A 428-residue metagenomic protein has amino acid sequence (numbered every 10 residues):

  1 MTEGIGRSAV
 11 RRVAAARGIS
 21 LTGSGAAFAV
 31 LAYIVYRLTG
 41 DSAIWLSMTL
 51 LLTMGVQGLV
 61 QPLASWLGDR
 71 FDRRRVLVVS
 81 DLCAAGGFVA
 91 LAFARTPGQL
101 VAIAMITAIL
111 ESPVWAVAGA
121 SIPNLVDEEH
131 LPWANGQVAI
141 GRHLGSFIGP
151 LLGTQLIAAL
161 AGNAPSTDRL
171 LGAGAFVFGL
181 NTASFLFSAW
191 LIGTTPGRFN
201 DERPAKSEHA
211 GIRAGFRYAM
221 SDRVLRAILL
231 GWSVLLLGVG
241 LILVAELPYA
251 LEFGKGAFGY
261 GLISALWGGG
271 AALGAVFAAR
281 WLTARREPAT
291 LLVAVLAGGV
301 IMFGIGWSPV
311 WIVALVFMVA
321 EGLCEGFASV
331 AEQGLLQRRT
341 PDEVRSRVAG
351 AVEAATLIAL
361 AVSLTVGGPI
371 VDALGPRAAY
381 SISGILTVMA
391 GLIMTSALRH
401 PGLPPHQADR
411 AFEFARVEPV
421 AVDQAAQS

Functional and structural regions predicted by a protein language model:
M1-R11, G197-L230, F412-Q424: Juxtamembrane intracellular "pre-TM" segments in multi-pass secondary transporters
G6-A14, A43, P97, V101 (+5 more regions): Primarily residues marking transmembrane-helix entry/exit sites
R12-F28, L52-G68, D72-A84, Q99-A158 (+5 more regions): Substrate-agnostic recognition of the 12-TM MFS/MFS-like secondary transporter fold
G18, A26-V30, Q155-F178, R217-F277 (+2 more regions): A single, central transmembrane helix in multi-pass transporters
V30-V56: Extracellular/periplasmic helix-loop-helix junction of adjacent transmembrane segments in MFS-like secondary
Y36, A90-L91, T107, I192 (+3 more regions): MFS-fold secondary transporters
M48-L52, V56-L63, D69-R70, R74-D81 (+3 more regions): C-terminal transmembrane bundle of multi-pass solute transporters/carriers
G98-A104, A108, W133-N200, G261 (+3 more regions): Hydrophobic alpha-helical transmembrane segments
